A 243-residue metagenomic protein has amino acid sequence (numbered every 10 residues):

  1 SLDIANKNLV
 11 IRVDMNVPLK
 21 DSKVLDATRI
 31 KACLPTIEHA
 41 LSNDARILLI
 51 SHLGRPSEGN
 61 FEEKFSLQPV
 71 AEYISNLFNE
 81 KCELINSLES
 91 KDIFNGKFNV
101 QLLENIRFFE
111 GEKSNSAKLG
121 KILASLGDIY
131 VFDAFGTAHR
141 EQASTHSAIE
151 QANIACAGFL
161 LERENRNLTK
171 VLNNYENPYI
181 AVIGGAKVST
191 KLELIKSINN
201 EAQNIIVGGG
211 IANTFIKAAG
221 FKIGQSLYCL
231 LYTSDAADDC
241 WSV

Functional and structural regions predicted by a protein language model:
S1-S234: Active-site loop-to-helix "anion-binding N-cap" substructures in soluble metabolic enzymes
Y232-V243: Single conserved hydrophobic/aromatic residue that forms the stacking wall/gate of nucleotide- or nucleobase-binding
